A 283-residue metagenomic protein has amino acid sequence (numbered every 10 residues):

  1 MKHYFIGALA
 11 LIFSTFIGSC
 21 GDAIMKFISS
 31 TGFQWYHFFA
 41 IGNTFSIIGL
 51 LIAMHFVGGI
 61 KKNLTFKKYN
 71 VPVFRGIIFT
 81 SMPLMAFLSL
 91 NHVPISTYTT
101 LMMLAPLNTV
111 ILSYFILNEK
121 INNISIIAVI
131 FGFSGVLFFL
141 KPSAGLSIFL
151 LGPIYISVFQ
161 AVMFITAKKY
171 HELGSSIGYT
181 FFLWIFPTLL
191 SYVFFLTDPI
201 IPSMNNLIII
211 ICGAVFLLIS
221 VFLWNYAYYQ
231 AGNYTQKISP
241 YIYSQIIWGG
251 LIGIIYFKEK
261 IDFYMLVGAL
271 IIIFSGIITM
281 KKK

Functional and structural regions predicted by a protein language model:
I6-S14, M54, I60-M85, I148-I156 (+2 more regions): Loop-to-transmembrane-helix transition segments
L11, G18-S19, A23-S29, F33-Y36 (+2 more regions): Transmembrane alpha-helical segments that form core, pore/gating elements of small-molecule transporters/exporters
T15-S19, L51, G76, T80-L84 (+7 more regions): Hydrophobic/small/kink-forming positions within alpha-helical transmembrane segments of polytopic membrane proteins
I28, F38, S89, I95 (+6 more regions): Hydrophobic/aromatic residues within transmembrane alpha-helices of multi-pass small-molecule transporters
F33-S81, F159-V162, F181-D198, V215 (+1 more regions): Transmembrane alpha-helices of multi-pass small-molecule transport proteins
A86-L88, A105-I126, Q245-L266: C-terminal transmembrane-helix exit sites in multi-pass transporters
Y98-L104, H171-I185, V221-I254, K281: Helix-helix packing/entry segments at the starts of transmembrane helices
I124-K141, Y264-K283: Hydrophobic transmembrane alpha-helices of multi-pass small-molecule transport proteins
